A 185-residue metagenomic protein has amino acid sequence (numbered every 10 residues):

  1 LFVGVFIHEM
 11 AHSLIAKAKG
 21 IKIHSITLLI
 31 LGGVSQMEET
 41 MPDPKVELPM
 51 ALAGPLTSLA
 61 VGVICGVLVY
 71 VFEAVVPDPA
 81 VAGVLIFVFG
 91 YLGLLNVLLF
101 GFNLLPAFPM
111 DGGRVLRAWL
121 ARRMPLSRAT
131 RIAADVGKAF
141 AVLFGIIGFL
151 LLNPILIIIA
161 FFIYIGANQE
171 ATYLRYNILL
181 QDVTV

Functional and structural regions predicted by a protein language model:
L1-V185: Hydrophobic transmembrane alpha-helices and their immediate loop junctions in multi-pass integral membrane proteins
